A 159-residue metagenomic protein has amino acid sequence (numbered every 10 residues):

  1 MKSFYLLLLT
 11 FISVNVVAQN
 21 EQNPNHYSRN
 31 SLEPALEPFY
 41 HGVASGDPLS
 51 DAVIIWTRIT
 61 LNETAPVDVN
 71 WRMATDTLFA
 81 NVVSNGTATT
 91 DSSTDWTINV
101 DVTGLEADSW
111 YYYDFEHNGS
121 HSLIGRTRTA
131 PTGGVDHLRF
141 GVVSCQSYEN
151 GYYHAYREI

Functional and structural regions predicted by a protein language model:
M1-P24: Bacterial Sec-dependent N-terminal signal peptides
N23-I159: Divalent metal-dependent phosphoesterase catalytic cores across multiple superfamilies
